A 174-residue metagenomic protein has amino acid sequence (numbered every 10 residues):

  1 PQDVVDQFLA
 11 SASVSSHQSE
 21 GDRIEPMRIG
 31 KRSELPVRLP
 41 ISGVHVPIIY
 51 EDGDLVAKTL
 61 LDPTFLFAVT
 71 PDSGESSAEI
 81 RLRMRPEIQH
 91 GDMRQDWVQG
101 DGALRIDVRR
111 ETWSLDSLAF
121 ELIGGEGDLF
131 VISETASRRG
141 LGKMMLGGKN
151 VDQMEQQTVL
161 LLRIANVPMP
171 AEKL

Functional and structural regions predicted by a protein language model:
P1-L174: Outer membrane pore-forming secretion/assembly proteins and partners of Gram-negative envelopes
